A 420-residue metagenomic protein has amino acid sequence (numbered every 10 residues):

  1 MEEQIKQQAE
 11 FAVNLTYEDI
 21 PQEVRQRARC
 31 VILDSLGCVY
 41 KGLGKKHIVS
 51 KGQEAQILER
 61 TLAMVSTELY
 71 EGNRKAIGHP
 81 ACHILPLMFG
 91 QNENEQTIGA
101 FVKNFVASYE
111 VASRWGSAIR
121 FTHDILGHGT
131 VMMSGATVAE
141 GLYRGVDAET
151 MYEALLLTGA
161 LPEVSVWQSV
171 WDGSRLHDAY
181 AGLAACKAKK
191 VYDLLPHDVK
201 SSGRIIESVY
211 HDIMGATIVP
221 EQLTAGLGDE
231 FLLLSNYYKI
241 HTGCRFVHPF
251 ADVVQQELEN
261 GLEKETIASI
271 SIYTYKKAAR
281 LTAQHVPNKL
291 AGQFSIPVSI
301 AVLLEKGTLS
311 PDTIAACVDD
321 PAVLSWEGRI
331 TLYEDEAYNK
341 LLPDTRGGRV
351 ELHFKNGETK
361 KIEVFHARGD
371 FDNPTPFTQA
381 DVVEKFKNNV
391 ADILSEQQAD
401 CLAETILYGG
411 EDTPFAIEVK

Functional and structural regions predicted by a protein language model:
M1-L234, K276, G410-K420: N-terminal core-entry segment
T130-M133, T242-F246: Conserved phosphate/anionic-ligand binding catalytic regions in large, soluble enzymes, centered on
L234-H241: A short glycine-threonine-serine/GTX helix/turn-capping micro-motif
C244-Y408: Intrinsically disordered, low-complexity Ser/Thr/Pro/Gly-rich interaction regions that scaffold/cooperate
